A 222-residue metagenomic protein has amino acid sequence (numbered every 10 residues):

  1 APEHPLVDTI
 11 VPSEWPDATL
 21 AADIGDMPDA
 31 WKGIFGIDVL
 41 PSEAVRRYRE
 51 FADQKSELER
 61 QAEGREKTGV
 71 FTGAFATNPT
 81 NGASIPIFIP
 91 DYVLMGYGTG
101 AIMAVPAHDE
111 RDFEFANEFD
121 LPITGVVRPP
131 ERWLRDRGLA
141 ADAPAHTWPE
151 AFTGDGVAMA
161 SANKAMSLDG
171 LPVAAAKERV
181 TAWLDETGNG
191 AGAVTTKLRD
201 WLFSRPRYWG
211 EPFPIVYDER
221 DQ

Functional and structural regions predicted by a protein language model:
A1-I123, R128: NTP-handling and nucleic-acid-processing catalytic cores
F51-S56, R65, A101-Q222: Residue patterns forming the tRNA-binding/recognition surfaces of aminoacyl-tRNA synthetases and related DALR
